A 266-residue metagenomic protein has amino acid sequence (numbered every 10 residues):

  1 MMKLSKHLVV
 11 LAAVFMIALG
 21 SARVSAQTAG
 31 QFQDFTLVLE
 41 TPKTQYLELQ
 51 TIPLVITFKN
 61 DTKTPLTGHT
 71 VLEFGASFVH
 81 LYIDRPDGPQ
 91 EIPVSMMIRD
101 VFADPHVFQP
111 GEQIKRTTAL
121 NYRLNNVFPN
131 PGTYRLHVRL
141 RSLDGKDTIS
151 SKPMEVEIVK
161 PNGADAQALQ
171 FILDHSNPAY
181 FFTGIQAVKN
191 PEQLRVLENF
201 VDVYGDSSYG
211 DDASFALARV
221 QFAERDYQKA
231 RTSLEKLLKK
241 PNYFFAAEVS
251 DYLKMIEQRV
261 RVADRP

Functional and structural regions predicted by a protein language model:
Q27-E48: Low-complexity, acidic Ser/Thr/Pro/Gly-rich terminal tails and inter-domain linkers that flank the onset of structured
F58-T62: Asparagine-centered strand-capping/turn motif at beta-strand->loop junctions
T64-P110: The feature marks short-to-medium sequence segments in extracytoplasmic or secretory-pathway proteins
L124-R135: Short glycine/proline/serine/threonine-rich loop/turn segments at secondary-structure transition edges
E155-Y180: Low-complexity, Pro/Ser/Thr- and charge-rich linker/hinge segments at domain boundaries
D202-G210, L238-S250: Short solvent-exposed coil/turn linkers within tandem alpha-helical repeat scaffolds
